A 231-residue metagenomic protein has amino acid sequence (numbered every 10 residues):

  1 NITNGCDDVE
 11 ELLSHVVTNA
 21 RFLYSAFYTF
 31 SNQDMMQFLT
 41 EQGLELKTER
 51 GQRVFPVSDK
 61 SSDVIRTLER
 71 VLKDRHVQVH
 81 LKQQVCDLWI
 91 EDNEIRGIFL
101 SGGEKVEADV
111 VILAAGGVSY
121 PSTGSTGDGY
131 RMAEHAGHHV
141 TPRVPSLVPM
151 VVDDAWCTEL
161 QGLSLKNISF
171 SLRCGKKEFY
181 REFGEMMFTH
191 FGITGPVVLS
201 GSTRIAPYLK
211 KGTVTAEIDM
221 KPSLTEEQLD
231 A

Functional and structural regions predicted by a protein language model:
N1-Q78: Conserved N-terminal/central alpha/beta ligand/cofactor-binding core
T3-L12, H139-V144, V148-A231: An anion/pyrophosphate-binding glycine-rich loop and adjacent beta-alpha core in soluble alpha-beta enzymes
L23-A26, V54-D59, A115-T123, A216-E217: Flexible, glycine/proline-enriched loop segments at strand-loop-helix junctions that form or flank small-ligand binding
E45-E69, A136, V140-Q161: Rossmann-like dinucleotide-binding cores of NAD(P)H-dependent redox enzymes
R75-H80, G103-E107: Glycine-rich phosphate-binding loop signature in dinucleotide/nucleotide-binding domains
V79-Q83, P142-V144: Short loop/edge segments at beta-strand edges and connector loops that shape dinucleotide/nucleotide cofactor-binding
L81-E94: A conserved short coil-to-beta-strand element within the FAD-binding core of flavoproteins
V85-C86, I98-F99, K105-S125, M132-E134 (+1 more regions): Short hydrophobic core segments
